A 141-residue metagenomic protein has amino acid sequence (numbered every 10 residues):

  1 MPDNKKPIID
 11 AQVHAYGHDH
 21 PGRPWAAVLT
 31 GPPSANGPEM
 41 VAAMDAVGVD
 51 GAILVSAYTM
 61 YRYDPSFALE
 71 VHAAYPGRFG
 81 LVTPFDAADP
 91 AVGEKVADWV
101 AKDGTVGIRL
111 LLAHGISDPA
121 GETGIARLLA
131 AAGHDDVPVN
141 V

Functional and structural regions predicted by a protein language model:
M1-Y63: An N-terminally biased module of ancient metal coordination in phosphate/nucleic-acid-related enzymes
T59-V141: Active-site gating/metal-coordination segments in enzymes
